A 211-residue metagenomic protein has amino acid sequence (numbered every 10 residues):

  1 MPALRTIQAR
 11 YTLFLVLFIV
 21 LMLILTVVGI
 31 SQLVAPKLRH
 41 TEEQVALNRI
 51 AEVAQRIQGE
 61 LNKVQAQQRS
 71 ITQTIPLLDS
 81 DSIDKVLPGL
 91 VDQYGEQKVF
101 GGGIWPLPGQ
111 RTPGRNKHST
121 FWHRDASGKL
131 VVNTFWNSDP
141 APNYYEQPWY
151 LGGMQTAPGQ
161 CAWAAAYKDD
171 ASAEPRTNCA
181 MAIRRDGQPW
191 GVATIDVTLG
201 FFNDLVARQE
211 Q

Functional and structural regions predicted by a protein language model:
P2-P36, H40, Q44: Extreme N-terminal signal-anchor transmembrane helix of membrane signaling/transducer proteins, especially in bacteria
I19, L23-T26, V53-R56, E60 (+2 more regions): Histidine kinase transmitter module recognition
L47, A51, Q58-F100, I104-P108: Extracellular/periplasmic ligand-binding regions of membrane signal-transduction receptors
L47, Q65, D84-P88, Q147-Y150 (+3 more regions): Extracytoplasmic/secreted envelope proteins and their assembly/folding machinery, especially bacterial periplasmic
A54, Q58, N143-Y150, A180 (+1 more regions): Amphipathic alpha-helical bundle/coiled-coil segments
L87, A164-A165, D204-R208: Short beta-alpha junctions and helix-cap segments that line functional grooves
G95-G159, A165-A173: Extracellular/periplasmic ligand-sensing ectodomains of membrane signal-transduction proteins
S172-E210: Conserved beta-strands of PAS-like sensory domains
